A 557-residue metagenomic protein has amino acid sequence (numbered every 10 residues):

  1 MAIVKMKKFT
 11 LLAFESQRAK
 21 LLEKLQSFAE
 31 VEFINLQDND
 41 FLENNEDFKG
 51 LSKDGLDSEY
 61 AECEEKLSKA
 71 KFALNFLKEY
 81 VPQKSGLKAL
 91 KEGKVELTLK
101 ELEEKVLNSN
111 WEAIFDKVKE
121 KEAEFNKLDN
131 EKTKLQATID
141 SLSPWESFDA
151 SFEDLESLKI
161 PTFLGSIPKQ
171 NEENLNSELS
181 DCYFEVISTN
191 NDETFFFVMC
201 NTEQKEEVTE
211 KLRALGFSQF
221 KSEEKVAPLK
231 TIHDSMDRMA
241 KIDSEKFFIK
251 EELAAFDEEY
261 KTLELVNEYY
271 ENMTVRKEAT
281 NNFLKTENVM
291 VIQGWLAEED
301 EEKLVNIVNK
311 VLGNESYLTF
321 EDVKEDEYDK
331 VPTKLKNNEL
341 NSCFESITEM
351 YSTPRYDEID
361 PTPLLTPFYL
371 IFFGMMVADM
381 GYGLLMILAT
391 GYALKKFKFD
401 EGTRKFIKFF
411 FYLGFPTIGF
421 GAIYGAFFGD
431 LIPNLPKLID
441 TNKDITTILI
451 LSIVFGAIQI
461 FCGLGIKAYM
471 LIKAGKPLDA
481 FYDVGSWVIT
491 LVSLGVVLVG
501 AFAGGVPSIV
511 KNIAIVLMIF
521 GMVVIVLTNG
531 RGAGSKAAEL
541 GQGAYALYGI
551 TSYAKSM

Functional and structural regions predicted by a protein language model:
M1-L365, A393, D400-T403, I407: Long, charged N-terminal accessory/stalk domains
A2-K7, S16-L22, Q26-E30, E302-M557: Conserved, carboxylate-rich catalytic/transport cores that coordinate ions
